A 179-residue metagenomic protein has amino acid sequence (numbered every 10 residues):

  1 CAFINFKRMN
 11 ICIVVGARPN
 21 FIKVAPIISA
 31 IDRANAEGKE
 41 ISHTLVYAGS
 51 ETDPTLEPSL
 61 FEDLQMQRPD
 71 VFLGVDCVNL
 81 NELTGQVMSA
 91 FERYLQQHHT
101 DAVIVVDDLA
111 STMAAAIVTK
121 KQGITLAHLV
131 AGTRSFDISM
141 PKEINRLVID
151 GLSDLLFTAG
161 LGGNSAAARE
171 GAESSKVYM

Functional and structural regions predicted by a protein language model:
C1-R8: Short, Lys/Arg-enriched N-terminal segments with co-localized hydrophobic residues within the first ~10-30 amino acids
R8-G49: N-terminal subdomain of nucleotide-sugar transferases
N20-V24, L109-A115, N164: Short glycine/serine/threonine-rich phosphate/pyrophosphate-binding segments that cradle anionic phosphate groups
K39-L83, A90: Conserved nucleotide-sugar phosphate-binding/catalytic loop shared by glycosyltransferases and other
Y94-D101: Glycine-rich phosphate-binding loop signature in dinucleotide/nucleotide-binding domains
I104-Q122: An aromatic- and histidine-rich active-site surface loop
I124-M179: Active-site-proximal region of nucleotide-activated glycan assembly enzymes, centered on histidine/acidic-rich loops
